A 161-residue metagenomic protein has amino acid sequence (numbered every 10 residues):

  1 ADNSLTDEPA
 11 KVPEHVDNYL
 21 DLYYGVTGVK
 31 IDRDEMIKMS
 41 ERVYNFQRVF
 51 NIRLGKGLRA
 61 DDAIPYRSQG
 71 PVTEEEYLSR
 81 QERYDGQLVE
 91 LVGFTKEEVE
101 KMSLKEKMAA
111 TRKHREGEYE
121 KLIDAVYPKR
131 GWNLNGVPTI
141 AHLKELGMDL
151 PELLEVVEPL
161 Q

Functional and structural regions predicted by a protein language model:
A1-Q161: Domain-length cofactor-binding catalytic modules of enzymes
